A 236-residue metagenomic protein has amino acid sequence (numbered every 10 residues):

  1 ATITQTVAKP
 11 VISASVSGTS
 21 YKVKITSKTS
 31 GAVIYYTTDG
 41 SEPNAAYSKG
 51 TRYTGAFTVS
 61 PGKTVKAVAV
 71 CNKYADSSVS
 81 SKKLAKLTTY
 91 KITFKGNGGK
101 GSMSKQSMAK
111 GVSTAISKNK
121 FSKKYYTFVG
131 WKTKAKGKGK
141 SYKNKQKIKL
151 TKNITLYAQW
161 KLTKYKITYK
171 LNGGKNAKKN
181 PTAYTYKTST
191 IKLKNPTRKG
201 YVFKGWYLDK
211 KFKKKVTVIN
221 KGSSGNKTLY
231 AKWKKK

Functional and structural regions predicted by a protein language model:
A1-I92, G98-G99, S223-G225: Short, compositionally stereotyped local motifs that mark structural "simplifiers"
A1-T4, A85-F94, F121, K140-Y169 (+2 more regions): Conserved "repeat-terminator" motif of extracellular CCP/Sushi domains
I3-K22, T93-V112, G137, T168-K187: Short, solvent-exposed loop/edge segments of extracellular or virion-exposed proteins
I25, Y36, A67, F94 (+7 more regions): Extracellular/surface recognition and adhesion modules
S30, V59-P61, K110, K123 (+3 more regions): Surface-exposed loops/turns
G31-I34, N72-S78, V112-Q146, T188-T217: Surface-exposed interfaces of beta-sheet-rich extracellular modules
T37-G62, G99-A109, S113-I116, A135-K145 (+3 more regions): Extracellular beta-sheet repeat scaffolds used for adhesion and glycan interaction
T38-G40, C71, G96, T133-A135 (+3 more regions): Residue-level signal for short segments within beta-strands and strand-turn junctions of well-structured beta-sheet
